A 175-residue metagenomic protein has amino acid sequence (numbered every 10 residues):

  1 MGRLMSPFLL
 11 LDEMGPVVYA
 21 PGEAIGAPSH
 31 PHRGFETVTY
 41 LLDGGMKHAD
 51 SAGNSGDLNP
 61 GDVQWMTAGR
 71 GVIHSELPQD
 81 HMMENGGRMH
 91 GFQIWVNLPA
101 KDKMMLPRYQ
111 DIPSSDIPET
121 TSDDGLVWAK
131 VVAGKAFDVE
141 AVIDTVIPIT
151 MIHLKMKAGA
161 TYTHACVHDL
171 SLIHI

Functional and structural regions predicted by a protein language model:
M1-L42, T120-T163: A short glycine-rich, His/Asp/Glu-containing loop-to-beta-strand
T39-P60, S75: A short beta-strand-loop-beta hairpin characteristic of the jelly-roll/cupin
G61, G69, K157-G159: Tight coil/turn sites that cap or link beta-strands
A68-K101: Ligand-binding loop in jelly-roll beta-barrel domains
Q93-A129: Long amphipathic alpha-helical segments that form oligomerization/scaffold cores
I173-I175: Conserved small/polar residues in nucleotide/adenosyl-binding loops
